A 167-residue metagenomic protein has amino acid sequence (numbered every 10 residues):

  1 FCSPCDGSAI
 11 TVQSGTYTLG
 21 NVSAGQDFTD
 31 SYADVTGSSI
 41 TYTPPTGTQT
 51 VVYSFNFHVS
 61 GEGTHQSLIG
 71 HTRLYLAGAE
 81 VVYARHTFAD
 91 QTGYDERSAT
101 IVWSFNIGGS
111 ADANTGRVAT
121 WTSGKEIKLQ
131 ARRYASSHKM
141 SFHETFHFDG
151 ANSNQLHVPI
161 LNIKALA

Functional and structural regions predicted by a protein language model:
F1-G25: Glycine-rich, low-complexity segments
T18-D34, T41-A167: Terminal beta-strand-rich extracellular "head" domains that mediate receptor/glycan or other ligand binding
